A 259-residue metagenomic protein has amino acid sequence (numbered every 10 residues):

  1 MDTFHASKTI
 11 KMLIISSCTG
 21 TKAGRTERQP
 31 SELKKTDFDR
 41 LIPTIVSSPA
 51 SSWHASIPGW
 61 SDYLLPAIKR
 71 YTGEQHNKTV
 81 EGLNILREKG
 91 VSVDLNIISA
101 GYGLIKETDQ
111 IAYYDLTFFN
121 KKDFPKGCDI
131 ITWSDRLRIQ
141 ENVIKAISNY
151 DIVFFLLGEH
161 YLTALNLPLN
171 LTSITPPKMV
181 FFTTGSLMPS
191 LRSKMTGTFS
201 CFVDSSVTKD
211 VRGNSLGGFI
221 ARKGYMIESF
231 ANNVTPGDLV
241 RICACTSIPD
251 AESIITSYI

Functional and structural regions predicted by a protein language model:
M1-I259: Peripheral peptide segments
